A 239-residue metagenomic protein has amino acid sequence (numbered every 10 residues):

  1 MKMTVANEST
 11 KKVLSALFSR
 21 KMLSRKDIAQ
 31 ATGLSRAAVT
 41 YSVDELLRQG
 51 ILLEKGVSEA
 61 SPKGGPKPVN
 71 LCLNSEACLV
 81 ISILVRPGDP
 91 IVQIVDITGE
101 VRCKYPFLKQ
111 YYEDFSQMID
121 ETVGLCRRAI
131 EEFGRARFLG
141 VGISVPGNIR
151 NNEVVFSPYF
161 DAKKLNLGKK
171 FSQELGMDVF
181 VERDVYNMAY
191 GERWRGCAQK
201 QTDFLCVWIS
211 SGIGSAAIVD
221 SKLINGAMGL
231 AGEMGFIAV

Functional and structural regions predicted by a protein language model:
M1-A31: Extreme N-terminal segment that seeds HTH/winged-HTH DNA-binding domains in transcriptional regulators
K21-E54: N-terminal helix-turn-helix
Y41, V181-R183, V239: Glycine-rich phosphate-binding loop plus the immediately following alpha-helix
E54-V57, S61-C78, V181-F204: Conserved phosphate-binding catalytic cores of ATP/NTP-utilizing and phosphoryl-transfer enzymes
K67-K104, C206-L223: Gly/Thr-rich phosphate-binding beta-strand-loop-beta motif of the actin/hexokinase/Hsp70
K104-Y105, Y111-D203: Glycine-rich phosphate-binding loop and adjoining helix at the ATP-binding site of ATP-dependent phosphoryl-transfer
Y186-V239: Acidic, glycine-rich loop-and-beta core segments that form the ion-binding/anion-interacting portion of active sites
